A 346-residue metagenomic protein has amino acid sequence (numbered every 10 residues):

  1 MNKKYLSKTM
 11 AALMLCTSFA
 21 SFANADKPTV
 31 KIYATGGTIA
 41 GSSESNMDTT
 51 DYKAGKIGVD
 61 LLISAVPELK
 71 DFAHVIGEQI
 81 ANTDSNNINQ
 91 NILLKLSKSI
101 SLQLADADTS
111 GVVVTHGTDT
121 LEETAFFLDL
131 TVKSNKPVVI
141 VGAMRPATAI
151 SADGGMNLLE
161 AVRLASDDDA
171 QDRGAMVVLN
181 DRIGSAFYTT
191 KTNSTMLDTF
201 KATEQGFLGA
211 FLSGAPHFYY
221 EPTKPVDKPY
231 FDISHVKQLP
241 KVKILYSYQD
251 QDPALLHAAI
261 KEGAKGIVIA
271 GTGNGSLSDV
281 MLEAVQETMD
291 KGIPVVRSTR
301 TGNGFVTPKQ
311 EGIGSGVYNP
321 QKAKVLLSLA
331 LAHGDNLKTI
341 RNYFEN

Functional and structural regions predicted by a protein language model:
M1-A23: Gram-negative bacterial Sec-dependent N-terminal signal peptides
N24-L102, A254, E283: ATP/NTP phosphate-donor binding region
K27, Y33, G37-A40, G58-L69 (+2 more regions): Accessory alpha-helical/coil subdomains and C-terminal extensions that flank or cap enzyme catalytic cores
D106-L121, E262-N274: Short acidic, glycine-rich surface-loop motifs adjacent to enzyme active sites
V114-K136, L277-Q286: Short Gly/Thr/Asp-enriched flexible loops that form oxyanion-binding sites at enzyme active sites
A125-M156, V162-S166, M289-T299: Short, acidic/small-residue loops that bind anionic groups at enzyme active sites
V141-L212: Internal gly/pro-rich beta-alpha loop/helix module that stabilizes soluble enzyme cofactors or their anionic handles
N274-N346: C-terminal non-catalytic interaction/assembly regions of soluble proteins
